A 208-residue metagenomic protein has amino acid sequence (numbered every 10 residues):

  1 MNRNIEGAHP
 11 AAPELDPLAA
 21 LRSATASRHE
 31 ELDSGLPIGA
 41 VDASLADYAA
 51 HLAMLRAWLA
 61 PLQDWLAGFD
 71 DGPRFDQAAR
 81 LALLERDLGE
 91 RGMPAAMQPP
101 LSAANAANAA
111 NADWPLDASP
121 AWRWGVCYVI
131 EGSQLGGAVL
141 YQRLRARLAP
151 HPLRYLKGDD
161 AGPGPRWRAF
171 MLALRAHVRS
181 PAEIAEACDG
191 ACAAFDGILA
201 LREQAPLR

Functional and structural regions predicted by a protein language model:
M1-R208: Metal- and O2-centered redox machinery and metal/ROS homeostasis
